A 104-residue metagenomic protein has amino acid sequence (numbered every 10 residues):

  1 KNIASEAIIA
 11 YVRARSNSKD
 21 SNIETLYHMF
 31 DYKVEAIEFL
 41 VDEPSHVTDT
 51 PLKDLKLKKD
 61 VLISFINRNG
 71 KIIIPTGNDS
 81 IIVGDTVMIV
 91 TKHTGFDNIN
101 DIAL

Functional and structural regions predicted by a protein language model:
K1-E43: Flexible, Lys/Arg-rich cytosolic regulatory linkers and terminal tails that connect or flank
E35-L104: Cytosolic Rossmann-like ligand/nucleotide-binding regulatory domains
